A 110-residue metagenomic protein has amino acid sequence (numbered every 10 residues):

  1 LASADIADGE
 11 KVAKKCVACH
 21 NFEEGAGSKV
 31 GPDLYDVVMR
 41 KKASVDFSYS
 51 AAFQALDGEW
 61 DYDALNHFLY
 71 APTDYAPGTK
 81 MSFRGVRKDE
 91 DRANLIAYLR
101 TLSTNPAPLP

Functional and structural regions predicted by a protein language model:
L1-A13, P110: Electrostatic cytochrome c docking/interface patches
L1-A2, A18-N21, S48-Y49: N-terminal post-signal-peptidase region of extra-cytosolic proteins
I6-E10, E24-Y62, K80-G85: Gly/Gly-Pro-rich "capping" loops immediately C-terminal to redox-active cysteine motifs in periplasmic/lumenal
A13-F22, L95-L99: The canonical Cys-X-X-Cys-His
A18, A26, D91: Short phosphate-engaging motifs
D61-P110: C-terminal capping alpha-helices of c-type cytochrome domains
